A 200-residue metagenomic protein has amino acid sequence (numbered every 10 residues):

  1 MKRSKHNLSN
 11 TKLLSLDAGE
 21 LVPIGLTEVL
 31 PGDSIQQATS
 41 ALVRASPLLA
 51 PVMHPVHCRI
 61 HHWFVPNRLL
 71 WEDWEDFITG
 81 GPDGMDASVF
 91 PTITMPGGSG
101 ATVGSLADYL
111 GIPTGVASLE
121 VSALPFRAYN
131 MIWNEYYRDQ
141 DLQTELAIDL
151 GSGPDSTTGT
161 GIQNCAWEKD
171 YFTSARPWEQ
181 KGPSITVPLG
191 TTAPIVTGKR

Functional and structural regions predicted by a protein language model:
M1-R200: Intrinsically disordered, low-complexity segments
